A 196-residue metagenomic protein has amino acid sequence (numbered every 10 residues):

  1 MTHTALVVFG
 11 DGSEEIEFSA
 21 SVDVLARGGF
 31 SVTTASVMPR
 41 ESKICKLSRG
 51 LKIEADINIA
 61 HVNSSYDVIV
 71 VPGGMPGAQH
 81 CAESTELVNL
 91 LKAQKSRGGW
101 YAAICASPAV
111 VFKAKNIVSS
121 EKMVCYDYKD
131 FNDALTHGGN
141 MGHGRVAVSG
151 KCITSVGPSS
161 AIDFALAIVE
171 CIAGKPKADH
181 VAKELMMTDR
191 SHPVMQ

Functional and structural regions predicted by a protein language model:
M1-G99, A109-A114, S119, N132-H143 (+1 more regions): Extended, subdomain-level signal for the structured scaffold at the beginning of enzyme domains
I104-S107: Short, thiol/selenol-centered motifs that function as redox-active sites or metal-ligating centers
K122: Short, well-structured active-site flanking segments
C125: Class I SAM-dependent methyltransferase SAM-binding "motif I" and its flanking Rossmann-like core
Y128-K129: Hydrophobic alpha-helical segments of small multi-pass membrane proteins
V148: Cytochrome P450 catalytic-domain "roof"
